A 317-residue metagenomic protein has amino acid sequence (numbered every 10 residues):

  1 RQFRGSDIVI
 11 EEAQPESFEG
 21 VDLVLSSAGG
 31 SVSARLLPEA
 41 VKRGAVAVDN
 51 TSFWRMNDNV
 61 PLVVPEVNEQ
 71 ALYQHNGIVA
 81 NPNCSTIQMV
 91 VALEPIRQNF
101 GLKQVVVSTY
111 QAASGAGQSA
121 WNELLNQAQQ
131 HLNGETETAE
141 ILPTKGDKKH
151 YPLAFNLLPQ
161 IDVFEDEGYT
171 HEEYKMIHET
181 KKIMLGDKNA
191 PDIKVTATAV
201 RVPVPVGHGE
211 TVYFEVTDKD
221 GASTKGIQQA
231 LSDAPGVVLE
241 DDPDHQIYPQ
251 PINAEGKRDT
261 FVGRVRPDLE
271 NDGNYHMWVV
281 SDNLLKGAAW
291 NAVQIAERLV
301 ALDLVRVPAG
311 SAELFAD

Functional and structural regions predicted by a protein language model:
R1-Y151, K188-K194, D218, T260-F261 (+4 more regions): N-terminal Rossmann-like NAD(P) cofactor-binding subdomain of oxidoreductases, focused on the glycine-rich
L36, A92, L153, E172 (+5 more regions): General structural feature for long, well-ordered alpha-helical segments within catalytic domains of soluble enzymes
Q74-A80, N156-E167, M277-V279: Helix-loop-beta segment of a Rossmann-like dinucleotide-binding subdomain
G77-Q88, G168-H178, G287-N291: A glycine-rich, Thr/Ser-enriched phosphate-binding loop motif common to dinucleotide/cofactor-binding enzymes
G115-Q118, E165-G168, V204-H208, A222: Short acidic/glycine-rich loop or secondary-structure boundary segments that cap or lie
K145-P205: Oxyanion-binding "anion nests"
A190-D317: C-terminal active-site/capping subdomain that shapes the small-molecule cofactor and substrate pocket of enzyme
